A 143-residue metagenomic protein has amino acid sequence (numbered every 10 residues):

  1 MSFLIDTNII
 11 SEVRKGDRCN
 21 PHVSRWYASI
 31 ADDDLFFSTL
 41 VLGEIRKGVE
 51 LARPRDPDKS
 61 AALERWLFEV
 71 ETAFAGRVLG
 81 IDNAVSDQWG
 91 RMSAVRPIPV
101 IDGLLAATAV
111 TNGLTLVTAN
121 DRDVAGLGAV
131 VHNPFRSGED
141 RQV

Functional and structural regions predicted by a protein language model:
M1, A106, T111-V143: Acidic, PIN/NYN-like endoribonuclease modules and their adjacent C-terminal/linker elements
M1-V41, L51-R65, E69, G138-V143: Short, well-structured N-terminal submotif of metal-dependent ribonuclease cores
D6, E44, D102, N120-D123: Acidic active-site catalytic centers that drive phospho-/nucleotidyl reactions and related ester hydrolyses
I10, L42-I45, S86, V124: A generic structural signal for short hydrophobic patches within well-formed alpha-helices
R14, V49, S93, G128 (+1 more regions): Short, flexible helix/strand-to-coil boundary loops that buttress conserved ligand/catalytic motifs in alpha/beta
A31, F74, L127-G128: Short, structured coil segments at secondary-structure junctions
F36, L79, H132: General small-molecule cofactor/ligand-binding pocket signal
K47-E50, A61, T72-A119, V143: Active-site neighborhoods of divalent-metal-dependent phosphate/nucleic-acid chemistry enzymes
